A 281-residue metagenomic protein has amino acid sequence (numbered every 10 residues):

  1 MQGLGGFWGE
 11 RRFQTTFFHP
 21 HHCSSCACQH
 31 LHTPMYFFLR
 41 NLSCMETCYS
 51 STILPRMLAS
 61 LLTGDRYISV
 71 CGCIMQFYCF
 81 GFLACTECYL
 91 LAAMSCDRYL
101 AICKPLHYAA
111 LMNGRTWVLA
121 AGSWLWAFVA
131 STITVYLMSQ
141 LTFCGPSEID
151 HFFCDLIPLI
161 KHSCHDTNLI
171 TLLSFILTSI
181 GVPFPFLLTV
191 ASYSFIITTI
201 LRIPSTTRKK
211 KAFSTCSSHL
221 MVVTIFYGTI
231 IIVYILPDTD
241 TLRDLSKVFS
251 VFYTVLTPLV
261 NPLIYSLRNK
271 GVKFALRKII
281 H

Functional and structural regions predicted by a protein language model:
M1-H281: Sequence-composition feature that favors extended, apolar/low-complexity stretches
